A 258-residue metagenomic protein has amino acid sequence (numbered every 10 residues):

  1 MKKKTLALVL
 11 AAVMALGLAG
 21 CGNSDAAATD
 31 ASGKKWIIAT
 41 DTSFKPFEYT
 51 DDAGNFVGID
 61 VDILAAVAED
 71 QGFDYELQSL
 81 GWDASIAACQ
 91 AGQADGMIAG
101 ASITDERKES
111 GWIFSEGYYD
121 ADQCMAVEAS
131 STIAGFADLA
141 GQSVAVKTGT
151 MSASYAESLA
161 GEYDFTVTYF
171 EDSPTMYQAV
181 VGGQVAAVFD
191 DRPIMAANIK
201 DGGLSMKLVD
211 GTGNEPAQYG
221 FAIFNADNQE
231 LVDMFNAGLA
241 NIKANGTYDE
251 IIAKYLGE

Functional and structural regions predicted by a protein language model:
M1-K35: Short, low-complexity disordered leader/linker segments with a strong preference for bacterial N-terminal type II
N23-A28, F73-E76, M151-T168, G202 (+2 more regions): Ligand-binding clefts/hinges and TM-proximal coupling segments of bilobed small-molecule sensing domains
A28-A101: Extracytoplasmic small-molecule ligand-binding "clamshell" domains of the periplasmic binding protein/Venus flytrap
A28-D30, V127-V144: Flexible hinge/capping segments at coil-to-helix
I37, D95-G96, A186-A187, M206 (+1 more regions): Short, Asp-centered acidic motifs that coordinate Mg2+ and/or phosphate in catalytic or ligand-binding sites
T42, Y119-V127, A196, K200-A237 (+1 more regions): Periplasmic-binding protein-like
V61-D70, S130, Q142-S143, T148-M151 (+1 more regions): Extended ligand-binding regions for polar small-molecule ligands
A84, G100-E109, E157-S158, V181-G182 (+1 more regions): A ligand-binding cleft/hinge motif common to bilobed small-molecule-binding domains
